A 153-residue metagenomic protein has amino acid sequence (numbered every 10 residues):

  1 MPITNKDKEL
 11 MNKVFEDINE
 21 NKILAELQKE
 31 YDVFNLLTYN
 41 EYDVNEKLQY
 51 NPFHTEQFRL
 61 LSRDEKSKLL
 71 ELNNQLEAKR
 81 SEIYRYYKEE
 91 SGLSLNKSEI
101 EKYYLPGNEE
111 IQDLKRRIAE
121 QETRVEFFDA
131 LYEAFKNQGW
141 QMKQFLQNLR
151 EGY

Functional and structural regions predicted by a protein language model:
M1-N35, Y39: Extended, charged low-complexity scaffolding/tethering segments
M1-N5, N148-Y153: Short acidic DE-rich linear segments
L10-I23, S67-A78, Q121: Short charge-dense sequence patches
Q28-L60: Short, charge-rich amphipathic alpha-helices with coiled-coil/heptad character
P52-L76: Short, structured interface segments that constitute the first stable element of a domain
Q57-R63, I83, E99-K102, N148: Eukaryotic N-proximal low-complexity acidic segments or loops
K66, N73, E77-A78, E110-N148: Long amphipathic alpha-helical coiled-coil segments
N73-K115: Extended, amphipathic alpha-helical coiled-coil scaffold segments used for oligomerization/tethering in eukaryotic
